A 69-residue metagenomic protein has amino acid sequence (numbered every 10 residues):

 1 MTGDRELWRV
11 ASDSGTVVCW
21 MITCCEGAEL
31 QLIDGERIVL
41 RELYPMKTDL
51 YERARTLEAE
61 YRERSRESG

Functional and structural regions predicted by a protein language model:
M1-V17: The feature represents the first ordered module of a protein
E6, E29, E42, E58: Acidic-residue sensor for enzyme active/binding pockets
T16-V39: Short aromatic-glycine-(Arg/Gly/Cys) micro-motifs in beta-strand/loop hairpins
E26-Q31, T48-L57: Short, surface-exposed linear segments at secondary-structure transitions and domain or protein termini
E36-D49: A short, exposed loop/beta-hairpin motif centered on an aromatic-Gly-Thr core
E42, S68-G69: Edge beta-strands of extracellular beta-sandwich domains
R55-S68: Short arginine-rich
